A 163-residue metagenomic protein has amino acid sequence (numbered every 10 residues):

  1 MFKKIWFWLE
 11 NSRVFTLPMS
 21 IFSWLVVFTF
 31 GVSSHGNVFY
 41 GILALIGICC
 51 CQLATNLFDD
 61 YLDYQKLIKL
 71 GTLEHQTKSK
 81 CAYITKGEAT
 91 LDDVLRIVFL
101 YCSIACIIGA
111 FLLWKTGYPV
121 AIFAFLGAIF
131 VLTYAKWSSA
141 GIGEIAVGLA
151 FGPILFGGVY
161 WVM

Functional and structural regions predicted by a protein language model:
M1-L9: Short, Lys/Arg-rich, polar N-terminal cytosolic tail immediately upstream of the first transmembrane signal-anchor
F7, T16, S20, G36 (+3 more regions): Residue-level signature of transmembrane alpha-helical entry/exit and packing/kink sites in multi-pass membrane
E10-F30, G148-F151: The first (N-terminal) embedded transmembrane alpha-helix
S23, G47, C51-T55, A105-I108 (+1 more regions): Alpha-helical transmembrane segments of multipass membrane proteins
S34, L62-K66, V162-M163: Membrane-interfacial segments
S34-Y61, A121-I129: Membrane-embedded alpha-helical segments that form the functional core of polytopic membrane enzymes, especially those
C51, T55-Y101: Aspartate-rich (DDxxD/NDxxD/DxxxD) Mg2+/diphosphate-binding motifs and their adjoining helix-loop segments
Y83-M163: Intramembrane alpha-helical segments
